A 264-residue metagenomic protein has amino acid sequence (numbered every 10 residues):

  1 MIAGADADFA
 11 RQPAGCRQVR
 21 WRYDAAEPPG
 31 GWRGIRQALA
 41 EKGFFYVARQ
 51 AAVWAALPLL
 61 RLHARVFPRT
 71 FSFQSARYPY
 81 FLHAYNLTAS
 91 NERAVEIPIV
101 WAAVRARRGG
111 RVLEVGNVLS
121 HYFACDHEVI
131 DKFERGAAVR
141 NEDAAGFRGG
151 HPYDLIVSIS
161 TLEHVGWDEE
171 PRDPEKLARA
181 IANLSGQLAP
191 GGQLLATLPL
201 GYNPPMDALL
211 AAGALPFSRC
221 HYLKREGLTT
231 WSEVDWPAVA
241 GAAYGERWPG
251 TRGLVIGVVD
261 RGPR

Functional and structural regions predicted by a protein language model:
K42-R107: Class I SAM-dependent methyltransferase Rossmann-like catalytic core, especially the SAM/SAH-binding loop
R107-L119: Conserved class I S-adenosyl-L-methionine
Y122-S158, E175-R179: Adenosine-cofactor binding site in Rossmann-like domains, unifying the SAM/SAH pocket of S-adenosylmethionine-dependent
V157-S160, G166: A conserved beta-strand element that flanks and buttresses the S-adenosyl-L-methionine
T161, L200: Hydrophobic adenine-recognition pocket in adenosine-nucleotide-binding enzymes
P174-Q193: A short glycine-rich, Lys/Arg-flanked "PGG" loop and its adjoining helix->strand segment in the class I
A196-L198: Acidic carboxylate diad motif detector
L209-R264: Class I S-adenosyl-L-methionine
